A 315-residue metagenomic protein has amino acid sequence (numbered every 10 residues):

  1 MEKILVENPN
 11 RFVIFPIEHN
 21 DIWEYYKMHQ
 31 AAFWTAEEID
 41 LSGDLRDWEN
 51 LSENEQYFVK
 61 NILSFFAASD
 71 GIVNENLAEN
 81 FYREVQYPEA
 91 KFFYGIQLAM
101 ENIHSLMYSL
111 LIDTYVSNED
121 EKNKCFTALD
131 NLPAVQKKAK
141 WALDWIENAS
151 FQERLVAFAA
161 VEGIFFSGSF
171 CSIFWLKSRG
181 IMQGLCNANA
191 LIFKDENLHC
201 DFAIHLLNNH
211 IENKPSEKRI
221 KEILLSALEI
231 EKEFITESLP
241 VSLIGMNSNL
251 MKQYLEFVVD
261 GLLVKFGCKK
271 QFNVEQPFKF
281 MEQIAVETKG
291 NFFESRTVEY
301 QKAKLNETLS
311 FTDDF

Functional and structural regions predicted by a protein language model:
M1-F315: Non-heme di-metal
